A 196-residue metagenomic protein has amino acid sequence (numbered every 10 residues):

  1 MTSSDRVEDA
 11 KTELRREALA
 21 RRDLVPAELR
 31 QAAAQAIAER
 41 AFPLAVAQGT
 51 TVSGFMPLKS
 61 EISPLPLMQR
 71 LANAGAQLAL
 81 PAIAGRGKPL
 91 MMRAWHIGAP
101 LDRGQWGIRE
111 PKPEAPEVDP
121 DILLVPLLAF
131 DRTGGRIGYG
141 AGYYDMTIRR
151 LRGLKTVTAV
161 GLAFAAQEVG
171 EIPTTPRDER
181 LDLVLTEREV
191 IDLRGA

Functional and structural regions predicted by a protein language model:
T2-D121: N-terminal active-site beta-alpha-beta segment that forms phosphate/nucleotide-binding and substrate-recognition loops
S4, K88-A196: Conserved phosphate- and dinucleotide-binding cores of soluble alpha/beta proteins, encompassing both enzyme active
